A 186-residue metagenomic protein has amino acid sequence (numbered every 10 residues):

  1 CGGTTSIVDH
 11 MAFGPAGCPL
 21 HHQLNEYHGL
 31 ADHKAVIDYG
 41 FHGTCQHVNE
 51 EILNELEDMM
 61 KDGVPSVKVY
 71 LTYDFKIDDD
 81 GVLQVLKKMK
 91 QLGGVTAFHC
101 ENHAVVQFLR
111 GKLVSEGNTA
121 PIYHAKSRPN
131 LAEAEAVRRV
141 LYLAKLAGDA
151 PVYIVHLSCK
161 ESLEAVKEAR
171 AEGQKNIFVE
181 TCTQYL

Functional and structural regions predicted by a protein language model:
C1-K34, E51: Metal-associated gating/positioning segment near the N- to mid-region
G2, I37, D62: Structured loop/turn residues at beta-strand edges in well-structured enzyme cores
T4-H10, V36, S115-A125: Gly-rich Lys/Arg/Thr-decorated short loops/hinges at beta-loop-alpha junctions or inter-strand turns that position
S6, D38-Y39, T96, I177: Hydrophobic beta-strand scaffold residues
V8-M11, G40-G43, V155: Active-site neighborhood of phospho(di)ester-bond hydrolases with catalytic His/Asp-centered motifs
L20-D38, Q84-E101: Alpha-helix-loop-beta-strand connector modules within alpha/beta enzyme cores
G43-E50: Active-site beta->alpha loop and helix N-cap motifs at the rims of alpha/beta catalytic domains
E51-L186: Histidine/acidic residue-rich metal-binding segments in metalloenzymes
